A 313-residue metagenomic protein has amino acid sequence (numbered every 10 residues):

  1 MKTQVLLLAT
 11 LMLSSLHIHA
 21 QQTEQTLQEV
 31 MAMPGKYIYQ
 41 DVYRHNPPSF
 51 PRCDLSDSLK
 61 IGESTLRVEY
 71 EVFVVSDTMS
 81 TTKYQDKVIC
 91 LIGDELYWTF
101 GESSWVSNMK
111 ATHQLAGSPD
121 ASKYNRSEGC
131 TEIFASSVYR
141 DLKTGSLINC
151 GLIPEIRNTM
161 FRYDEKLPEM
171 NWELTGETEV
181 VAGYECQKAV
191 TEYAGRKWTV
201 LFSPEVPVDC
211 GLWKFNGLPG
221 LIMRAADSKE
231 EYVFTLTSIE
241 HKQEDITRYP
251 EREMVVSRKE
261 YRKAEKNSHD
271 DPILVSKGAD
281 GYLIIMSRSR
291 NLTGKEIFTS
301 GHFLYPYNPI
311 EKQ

Functional and structural regions predicted by a protein language model:
M1-M33: Bacterial Sec-dependent N-terminal signal peptides
E24-Q313: Extended soluble regions of mature proteins
